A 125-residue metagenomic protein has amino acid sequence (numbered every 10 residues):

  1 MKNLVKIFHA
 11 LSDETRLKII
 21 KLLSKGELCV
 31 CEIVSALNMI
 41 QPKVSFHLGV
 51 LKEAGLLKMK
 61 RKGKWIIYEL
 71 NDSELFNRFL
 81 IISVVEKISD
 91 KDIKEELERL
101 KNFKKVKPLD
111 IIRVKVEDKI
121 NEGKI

Functional and structural regions predicted by a protein language model:
M1-L11, L56, I82, I112: N-terminal leader segment of winged-helix/HTH proteins
K2-K43, G49, W65-L75: N-terminal helix-turn-helix DNA-binding core of bacterial DNA-binding proteins
I19-K21, F46, G55, K64 (+2 more regions): Sequence-pattern detector for short linear motifs and compositional/periodic biases rather than a specific fold
K25, E53, D72-I125: C-terminal regulatory/oligomerization modules of transcriptional regulators
N38-M39, L57-K60, E95: Alpha-helical protein-protein interaction elements
P42, R61-G63, G123: Generic cytosolic/nucleocytoplasmic N-terminal low-complexity/intrinsically disordered segments
E53-G63, E69-L70: Beta-hairpin "wing" of winged helix-turn-helix
